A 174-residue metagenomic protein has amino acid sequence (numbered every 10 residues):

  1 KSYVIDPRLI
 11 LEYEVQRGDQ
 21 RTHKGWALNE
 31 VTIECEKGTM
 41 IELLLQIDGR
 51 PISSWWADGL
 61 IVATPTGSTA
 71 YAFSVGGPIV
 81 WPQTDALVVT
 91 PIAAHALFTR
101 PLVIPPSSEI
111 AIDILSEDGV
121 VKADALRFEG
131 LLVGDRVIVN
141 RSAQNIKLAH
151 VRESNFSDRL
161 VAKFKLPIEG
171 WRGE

Functional and structural regions predicted by a protein language model:
K1-D58: Catalytic core of DAGKc-family lipid kinases
P7-L11, A27-N29, T39-L43, D58-L60 (+4 more regions): A generic structural signal for short beta-strands and their flanking turns/coil linkers
V15, T64, R141: Flexible glycine-/small-residue-rich
R17-D19, T32, G49, G77 (+2 more regions): Short, well-ordered turn and helix-capping elements at secondary-structure junctions
K24-L28, I92-A94, D118-V120: Short Pro/Gly-enriched beta-strand edge/turn motifs at strand-loop
W26, I47, S68, S74-V75 (+3 more regions): Residue-level signal for pocket-adjacent positions within structured domains
I33, G38, P51, R100-E174: ATP/nucleoside-binding phosphotransfer catalytic cores, i.e., glycine-rich phosphate-binding loops
S53-F98: Gly/Ser/Thr-rich active-site loops/lids in small-molecule metabolic enzymes that frequently grip phosphoryl groups
